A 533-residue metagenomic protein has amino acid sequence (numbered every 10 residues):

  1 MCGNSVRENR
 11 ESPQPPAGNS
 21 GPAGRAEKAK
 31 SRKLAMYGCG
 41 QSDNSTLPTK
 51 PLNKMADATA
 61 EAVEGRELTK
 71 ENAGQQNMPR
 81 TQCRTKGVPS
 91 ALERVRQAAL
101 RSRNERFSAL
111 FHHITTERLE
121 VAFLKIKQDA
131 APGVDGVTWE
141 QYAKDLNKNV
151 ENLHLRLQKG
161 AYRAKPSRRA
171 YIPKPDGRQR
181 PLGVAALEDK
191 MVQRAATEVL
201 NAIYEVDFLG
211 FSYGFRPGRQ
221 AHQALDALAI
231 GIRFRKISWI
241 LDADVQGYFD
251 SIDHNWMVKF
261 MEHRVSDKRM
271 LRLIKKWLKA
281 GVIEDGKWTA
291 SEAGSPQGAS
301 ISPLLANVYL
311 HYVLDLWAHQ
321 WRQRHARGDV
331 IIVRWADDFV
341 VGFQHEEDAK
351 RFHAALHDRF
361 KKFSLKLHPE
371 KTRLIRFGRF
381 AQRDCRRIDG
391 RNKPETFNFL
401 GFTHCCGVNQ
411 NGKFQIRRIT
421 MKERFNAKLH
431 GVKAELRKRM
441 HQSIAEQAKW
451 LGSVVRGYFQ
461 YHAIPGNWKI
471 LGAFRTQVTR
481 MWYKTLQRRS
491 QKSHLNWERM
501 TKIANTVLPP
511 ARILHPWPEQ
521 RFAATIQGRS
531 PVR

Functional and structural regions predicted by a protein language model:
M1-R533: Non-catalytic terminal/accessory segments
